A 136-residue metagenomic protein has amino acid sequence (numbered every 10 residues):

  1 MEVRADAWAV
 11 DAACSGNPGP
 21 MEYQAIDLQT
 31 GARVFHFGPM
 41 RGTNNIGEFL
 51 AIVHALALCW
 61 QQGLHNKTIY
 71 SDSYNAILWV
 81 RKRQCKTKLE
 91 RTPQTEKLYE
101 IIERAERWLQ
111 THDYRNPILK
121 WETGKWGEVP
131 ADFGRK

Functional and structural regions predicted by a protein language model:
M1, R135-K136: Short intrinsically disordered terminal tails
M1-I46: RNase H-like nuclease fold core
W8, R33-S71: Acidic helix/loop or adjacent segment enriched in Glu/Asp that either coordinates divalent metal
S15-N17, A57-R135: RNase H catalytic domain
M21-Y23, G38, E48-L50, K82 (+1 more regions): Surface-exposed beta-strand edges and their flanking turn/coil or helix-capping segments
